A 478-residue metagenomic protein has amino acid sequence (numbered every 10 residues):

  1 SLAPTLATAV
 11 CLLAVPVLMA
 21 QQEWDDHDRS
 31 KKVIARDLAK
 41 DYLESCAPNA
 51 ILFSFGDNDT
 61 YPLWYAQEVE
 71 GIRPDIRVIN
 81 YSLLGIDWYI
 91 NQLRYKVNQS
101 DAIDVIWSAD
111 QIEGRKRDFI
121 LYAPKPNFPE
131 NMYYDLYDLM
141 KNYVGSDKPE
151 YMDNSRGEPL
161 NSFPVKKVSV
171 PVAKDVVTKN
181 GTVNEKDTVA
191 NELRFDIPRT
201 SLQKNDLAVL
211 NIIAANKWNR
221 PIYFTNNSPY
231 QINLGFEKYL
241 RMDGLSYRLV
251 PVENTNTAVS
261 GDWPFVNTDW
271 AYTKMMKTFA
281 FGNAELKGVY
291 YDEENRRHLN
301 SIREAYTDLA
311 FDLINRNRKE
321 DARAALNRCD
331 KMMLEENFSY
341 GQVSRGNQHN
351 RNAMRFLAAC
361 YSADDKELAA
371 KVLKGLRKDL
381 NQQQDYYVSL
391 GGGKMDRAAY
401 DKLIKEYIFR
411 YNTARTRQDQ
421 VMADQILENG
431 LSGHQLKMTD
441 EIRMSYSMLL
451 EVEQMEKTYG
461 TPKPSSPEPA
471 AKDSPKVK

Functional and structural regions predicted by a protein language model:
S1-N49, W64-K478: ER/secretory pathway lumenal C-terminal domains and tails of membrane proteins involved in glycoprotein biogenesis
